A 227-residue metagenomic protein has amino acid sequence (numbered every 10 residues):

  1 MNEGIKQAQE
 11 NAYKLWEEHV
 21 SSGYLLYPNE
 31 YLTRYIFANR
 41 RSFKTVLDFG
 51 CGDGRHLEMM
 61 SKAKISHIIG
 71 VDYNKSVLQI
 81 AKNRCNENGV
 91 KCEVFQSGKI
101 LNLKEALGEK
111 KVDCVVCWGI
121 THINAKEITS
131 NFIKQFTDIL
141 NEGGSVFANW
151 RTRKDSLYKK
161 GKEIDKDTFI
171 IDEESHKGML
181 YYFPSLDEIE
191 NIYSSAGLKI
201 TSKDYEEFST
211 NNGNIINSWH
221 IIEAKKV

Functional and structural regions predicted by a protein language model:
M1-S42, G52-K104, S145-V227: Class I (Rossmann-like) S-adenosyl-L-methionine-dependent methyltransferase catalytic domain, capturing the SAM-binding
F49: Conserved beta-strand/loop positions that form the S-adenosyl-L-methionine
V116: A conserved beta-strand element that flanks and buttresses the S-adenosyl-L-methionine
G119-I120: Short catalytic micro-motifs in class I SAM-dependent methyltransferases
S130-E142: A short glycine-rich, Lys/Arg-flanked "PGG" loop and its adjoining helix->strand segment in the class I
